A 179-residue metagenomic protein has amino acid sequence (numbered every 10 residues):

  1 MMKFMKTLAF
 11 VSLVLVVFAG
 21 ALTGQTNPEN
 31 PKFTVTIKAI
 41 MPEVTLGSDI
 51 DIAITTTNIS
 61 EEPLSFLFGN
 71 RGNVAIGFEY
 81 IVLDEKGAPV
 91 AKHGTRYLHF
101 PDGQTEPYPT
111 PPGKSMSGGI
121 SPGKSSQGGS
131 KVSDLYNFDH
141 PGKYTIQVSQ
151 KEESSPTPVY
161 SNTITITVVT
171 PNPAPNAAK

Functional and structural regions predicted by a protein language model:
M1-T7: Positively charged n-region of N-terminal signal peptides that target proteins for export
A9-G20: Bacterial N-terminal signal peptides
L22-Q25: Boundary of Sec targeting at the N-terminus
N27-K38, E43-D49, T55-S133, P141-Q150 (+2 more regions): Contiguous segments within soluble domain cores/interaction surfaces
V169-K179: Low-complexity, Pro/Ser/Thr- and charge-rich linker/hinge segments at domain boundaries
